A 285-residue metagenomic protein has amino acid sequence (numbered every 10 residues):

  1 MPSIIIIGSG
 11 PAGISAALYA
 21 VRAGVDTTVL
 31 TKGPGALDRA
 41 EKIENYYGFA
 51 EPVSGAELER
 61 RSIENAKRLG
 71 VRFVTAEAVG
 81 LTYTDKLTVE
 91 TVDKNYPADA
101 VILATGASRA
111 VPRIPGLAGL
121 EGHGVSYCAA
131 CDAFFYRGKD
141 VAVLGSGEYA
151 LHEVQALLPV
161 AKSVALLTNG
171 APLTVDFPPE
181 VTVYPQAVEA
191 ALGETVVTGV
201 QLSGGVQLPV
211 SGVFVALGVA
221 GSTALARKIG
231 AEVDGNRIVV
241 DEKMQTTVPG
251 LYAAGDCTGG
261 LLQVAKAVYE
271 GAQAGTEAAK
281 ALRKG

Functional and structural regions predicted by a protein language model:
M1-I5, F73-G138, F214-A216, I238-T246: FAD-binding core/adjacent interface of flavoenzyme oxidoreductases
P2-R60, N65, K139-G145, Y149-L173: Beta1-alpha1 glycine-rich phosphate/pyrophosphate-binding loop at the start of Rossmann-like nucleotide-binding domains
S15, Y19-A20, V101, A156-L157 (+3 more regions): Hydrophobic/aromatic ligand-binding patch that stacks against planar heteroaromatic rings of cofactors or nucleotides
A16, R39, Y83, P112-I114 (+4 more regions): Short glycine-/acidic-enriched loop or helix-start segments at secondary-structure transitions that form or flank
L37, A66-T84, T88-E90, Y96-A98 (+2 more regions): A Rossmann-like FAD-binding core segment of flavoenzymes
R39-A40, R113-A118, F134-Y136, L173-E180: Short loop/helix-cap segments at secondary-structure boundaries that form the rim of catalytic
R113, G119-F135, L217-K266, Q273-K280: FAD-site-proximal beta/loop scaffold in flavoenzymes
